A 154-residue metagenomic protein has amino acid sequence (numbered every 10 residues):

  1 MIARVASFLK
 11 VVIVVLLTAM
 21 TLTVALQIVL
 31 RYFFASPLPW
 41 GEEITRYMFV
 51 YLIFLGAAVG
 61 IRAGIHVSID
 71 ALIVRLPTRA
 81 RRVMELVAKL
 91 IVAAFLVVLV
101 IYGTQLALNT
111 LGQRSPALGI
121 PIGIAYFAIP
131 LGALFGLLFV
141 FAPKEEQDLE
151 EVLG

Functional and structural regions predicted by a protein language model:
M1-G154: Alpha-helical transmembrane segments and membrane-interface helix-loop junctions in multi-pass membrane proteins
